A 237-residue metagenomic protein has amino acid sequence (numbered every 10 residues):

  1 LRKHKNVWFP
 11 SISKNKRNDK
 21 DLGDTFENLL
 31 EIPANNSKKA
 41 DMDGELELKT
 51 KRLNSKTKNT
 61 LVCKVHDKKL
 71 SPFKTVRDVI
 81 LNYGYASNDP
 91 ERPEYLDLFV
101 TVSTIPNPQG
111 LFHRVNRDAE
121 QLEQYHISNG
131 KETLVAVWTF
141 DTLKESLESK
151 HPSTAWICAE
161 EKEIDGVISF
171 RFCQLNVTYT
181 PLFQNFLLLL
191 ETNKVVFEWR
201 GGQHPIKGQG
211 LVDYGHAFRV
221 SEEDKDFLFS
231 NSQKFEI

Functional and structural regions predicted by a protein language model:
L1-M42, T50-I237: Nucleic-acid endonuclease domains
